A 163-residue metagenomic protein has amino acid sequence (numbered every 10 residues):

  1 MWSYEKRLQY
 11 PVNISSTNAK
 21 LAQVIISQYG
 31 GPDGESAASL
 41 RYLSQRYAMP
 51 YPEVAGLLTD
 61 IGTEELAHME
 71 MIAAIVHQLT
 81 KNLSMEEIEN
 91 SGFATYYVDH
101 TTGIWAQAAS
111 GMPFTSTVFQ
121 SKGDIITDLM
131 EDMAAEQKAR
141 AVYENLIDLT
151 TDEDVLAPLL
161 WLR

Functional and structural regions predicted by a protein language model:
M1-R163: Non-heme di-metal
